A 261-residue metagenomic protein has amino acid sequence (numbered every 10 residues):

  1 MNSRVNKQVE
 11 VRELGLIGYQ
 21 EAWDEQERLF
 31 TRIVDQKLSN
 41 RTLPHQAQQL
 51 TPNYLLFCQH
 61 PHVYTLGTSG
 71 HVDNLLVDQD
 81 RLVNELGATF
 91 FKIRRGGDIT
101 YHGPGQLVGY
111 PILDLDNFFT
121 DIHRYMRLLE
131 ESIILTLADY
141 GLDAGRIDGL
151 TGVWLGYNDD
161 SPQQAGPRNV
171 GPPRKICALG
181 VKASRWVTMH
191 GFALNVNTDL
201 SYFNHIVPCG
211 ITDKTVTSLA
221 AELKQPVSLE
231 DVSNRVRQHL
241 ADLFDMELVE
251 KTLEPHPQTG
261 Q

Functional and structural regions predicted by a protein language model:
M1-V170, V227, P257-Q261: N-terminal lobe of the biotin/lipoate ligase/transferase fold
L107, S184-T198: Conserved phosphate/anionic-ligand binding catalytic regions in large, soluble enzymes, centered on
D114-D116, K182, N195-N197, E222: Solvent-exposed residues in well-ordered beta-strands and their adjoining turns, especially edge/terminal strands
D139, G180-V181, S201, C209: Glycine/proline-rich loop-helix segments at beta-alpha junctions forming the active-site rim of enzyme cores
P173-L179: Local beta-strand/beta-hairpin segments that build beta-sheet-rich folds
S201-Q261: C-terminal accessory segment of soluble enzyme catalytic cores
